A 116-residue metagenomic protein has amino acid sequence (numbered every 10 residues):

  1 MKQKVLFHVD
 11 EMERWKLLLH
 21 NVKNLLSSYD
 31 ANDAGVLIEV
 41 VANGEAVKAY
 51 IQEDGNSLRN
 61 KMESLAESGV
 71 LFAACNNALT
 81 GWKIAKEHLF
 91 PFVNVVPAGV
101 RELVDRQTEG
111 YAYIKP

Functional and structural regions predicted by a protein language model:
K2-V5: Extreme N-terminal starter segment of soluble prokaryotic enzymes
F7-L19, Y50-E53: Short, glycine-rich nucleotide/cofactor-binding loops
L18-A31: Histidine-anchored nucleotide/phosphate-binding helix
Y29-A34, L65: Short helix-capping segments at alpha-helix termini
G35-I38, Y113: Anionic, Ser/Thr-rich low-complexity intrinsically disordered regions
I38-N43, A73-N76: Short internal beta-strands
A42-Y50: Short, conserved secondary-structure transition motifs
I51-P116: A cross-taxonomic marker for long C-terminal extensions/tails that follow the last structured domain
